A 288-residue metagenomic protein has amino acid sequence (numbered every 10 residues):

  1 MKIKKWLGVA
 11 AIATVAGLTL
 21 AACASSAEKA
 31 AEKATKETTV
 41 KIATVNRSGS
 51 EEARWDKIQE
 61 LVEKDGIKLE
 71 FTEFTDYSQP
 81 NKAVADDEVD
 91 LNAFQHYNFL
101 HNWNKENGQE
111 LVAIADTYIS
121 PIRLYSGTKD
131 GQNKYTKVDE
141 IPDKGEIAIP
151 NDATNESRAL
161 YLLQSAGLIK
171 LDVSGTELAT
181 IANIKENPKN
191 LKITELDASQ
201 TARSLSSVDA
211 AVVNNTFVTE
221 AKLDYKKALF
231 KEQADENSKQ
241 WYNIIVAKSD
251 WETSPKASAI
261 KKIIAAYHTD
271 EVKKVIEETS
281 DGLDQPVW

Functional and structural regions predicted by a protein language model:
G17-A22: C-terminal motif of bacterial Sec signal peptides marking the signal peptidase cleavage site
A24-A27: Bacterial signal peptide processing site
A31-T35, S126-I147: Flexible hinge/capping segments at coil-to-helix
A43-E73, Q79, A83: Short, polar/charged alpha-helical segment
F71-K82, G175-R203: Short helix-initiation/N-cap motifs at beta->coil->alpha
N102-I114, K129, S207, V212 (+1 more regions): Ligand-binding "clamshell"
P121-K137, W241-A257: A bilobed periplasmic-binding-protein/Venus flytrap-type ligand-binding module shared by bacterial periplasmic
E156-Q164, A265-V287: Periplasmic-binding protein-like
